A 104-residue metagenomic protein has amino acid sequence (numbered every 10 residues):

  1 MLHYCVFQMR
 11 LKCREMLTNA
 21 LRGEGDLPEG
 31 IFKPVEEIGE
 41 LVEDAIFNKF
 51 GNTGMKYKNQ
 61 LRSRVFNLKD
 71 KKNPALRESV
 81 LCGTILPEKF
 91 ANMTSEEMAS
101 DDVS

Functional and structural regions predicted by a protein language model:
M1-M98: Charged, amphipathic alpha-helical linker/scaffold segments
A91, V103-S104: Charged, surface-exposed interaction regions in soluble eukaryotic proteins
